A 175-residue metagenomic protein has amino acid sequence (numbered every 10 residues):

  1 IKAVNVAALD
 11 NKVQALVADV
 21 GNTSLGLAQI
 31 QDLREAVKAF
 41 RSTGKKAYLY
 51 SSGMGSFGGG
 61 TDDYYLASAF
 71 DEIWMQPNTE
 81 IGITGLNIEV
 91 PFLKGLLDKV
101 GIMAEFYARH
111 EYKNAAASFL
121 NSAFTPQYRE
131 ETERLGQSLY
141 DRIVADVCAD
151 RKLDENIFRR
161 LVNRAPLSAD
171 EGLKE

Functional and structural regions predicted by a protein language model:
I1-R151, R159-P166: Small-residue-centered hinge/linker elements
A169: Internal gly/pro-rich beta-alpha loop/helix module that stabilizes soluble enzyme cofactors or their anionic handles
